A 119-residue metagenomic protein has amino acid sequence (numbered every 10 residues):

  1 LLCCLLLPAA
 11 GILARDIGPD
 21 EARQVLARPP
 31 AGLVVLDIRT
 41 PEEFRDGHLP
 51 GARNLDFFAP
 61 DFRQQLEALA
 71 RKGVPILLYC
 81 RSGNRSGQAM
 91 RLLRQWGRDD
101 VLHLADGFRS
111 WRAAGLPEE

Functional and structural regions predicted by a protein language model:
L2-L33, P41-P75, N84-E119: Rhodanese-like catalytic fold shared by cysteine-dependent sulfurtransferases and DSP/PTP-type phosphatases
Y79: Short, surface-exposed ligand- or partner-binding patches at beta-edge/loop junctions that are enriched in aromatics
